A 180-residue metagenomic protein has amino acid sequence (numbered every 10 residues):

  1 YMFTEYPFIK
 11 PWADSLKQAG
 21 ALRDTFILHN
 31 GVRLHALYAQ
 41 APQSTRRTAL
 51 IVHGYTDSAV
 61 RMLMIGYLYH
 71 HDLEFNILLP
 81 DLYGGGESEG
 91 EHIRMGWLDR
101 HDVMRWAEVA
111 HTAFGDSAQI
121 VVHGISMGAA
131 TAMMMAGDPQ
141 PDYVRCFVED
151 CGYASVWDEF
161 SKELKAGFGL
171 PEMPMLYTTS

Functional and structural regions predicted by a protein language model:
Y1-I27, L37: An N-terminal hydrophobic leader/cap segment in hydrolases
R46-G54: Short beta-strand element of the alpha/beta-hydrolase
Y55-L68: The serine-hydrolase catalytic nucleophile loop
Y69-E89: Conserved alpha/beta-hydrolase
I93-F114: Alpha/beta-hydrolase active-site loop
F114-S126: Alpha/beta-hydrolase fold nucleophile elbow
G124-M134: Glycine-rich nucleophile elbow surrounding the catalytic serine of serine-hydrolase chemistry
M134-S180: Hydrolase active-site cap/lid region
